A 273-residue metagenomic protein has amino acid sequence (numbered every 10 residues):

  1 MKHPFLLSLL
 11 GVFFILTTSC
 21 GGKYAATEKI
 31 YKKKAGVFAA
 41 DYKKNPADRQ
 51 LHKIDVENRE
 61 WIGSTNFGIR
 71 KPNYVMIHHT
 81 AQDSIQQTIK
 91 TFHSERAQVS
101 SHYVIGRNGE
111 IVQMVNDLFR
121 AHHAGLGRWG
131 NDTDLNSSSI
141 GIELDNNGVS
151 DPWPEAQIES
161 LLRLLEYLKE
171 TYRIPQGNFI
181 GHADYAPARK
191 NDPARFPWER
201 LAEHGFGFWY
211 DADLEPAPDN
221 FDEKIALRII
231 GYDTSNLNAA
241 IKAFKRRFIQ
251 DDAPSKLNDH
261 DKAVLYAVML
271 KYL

Functional and structural regions predicted by a protein language model:
M1-T27: Bacterial Sec-dependent N-terminal signal peptides
H3-P4, H79, R246: Hydrophobic alpha-helical segments, especially transmembrane helices and their immediate juxtamembrane helical caps
C20-K33, G148, P154-L273: Basic/polar, cationic surfaces and motifs that engage anionic cell-wall and phosphate/carboxylate ligands
K29-R173: Active-site-adjacent loop/helix surface patches within enzyme catalytic domains that shape the substrate-binding cleft
